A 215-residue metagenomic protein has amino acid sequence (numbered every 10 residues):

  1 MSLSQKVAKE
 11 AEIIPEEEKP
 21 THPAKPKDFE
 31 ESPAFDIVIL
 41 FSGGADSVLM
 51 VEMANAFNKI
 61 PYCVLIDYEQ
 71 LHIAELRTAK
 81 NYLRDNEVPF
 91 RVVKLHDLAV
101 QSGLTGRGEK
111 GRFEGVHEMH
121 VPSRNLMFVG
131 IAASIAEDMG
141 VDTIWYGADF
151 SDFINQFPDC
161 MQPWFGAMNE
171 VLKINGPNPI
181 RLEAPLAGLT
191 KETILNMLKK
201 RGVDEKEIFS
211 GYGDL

Functional and structural regions predicted by a protein language model:
S2-G202: ATP-dependent adenylation/nucleotidyltransferase module used to activate substrates
K200-L215: Immediate flanking context of iron-sulfur cluster ligation sites
